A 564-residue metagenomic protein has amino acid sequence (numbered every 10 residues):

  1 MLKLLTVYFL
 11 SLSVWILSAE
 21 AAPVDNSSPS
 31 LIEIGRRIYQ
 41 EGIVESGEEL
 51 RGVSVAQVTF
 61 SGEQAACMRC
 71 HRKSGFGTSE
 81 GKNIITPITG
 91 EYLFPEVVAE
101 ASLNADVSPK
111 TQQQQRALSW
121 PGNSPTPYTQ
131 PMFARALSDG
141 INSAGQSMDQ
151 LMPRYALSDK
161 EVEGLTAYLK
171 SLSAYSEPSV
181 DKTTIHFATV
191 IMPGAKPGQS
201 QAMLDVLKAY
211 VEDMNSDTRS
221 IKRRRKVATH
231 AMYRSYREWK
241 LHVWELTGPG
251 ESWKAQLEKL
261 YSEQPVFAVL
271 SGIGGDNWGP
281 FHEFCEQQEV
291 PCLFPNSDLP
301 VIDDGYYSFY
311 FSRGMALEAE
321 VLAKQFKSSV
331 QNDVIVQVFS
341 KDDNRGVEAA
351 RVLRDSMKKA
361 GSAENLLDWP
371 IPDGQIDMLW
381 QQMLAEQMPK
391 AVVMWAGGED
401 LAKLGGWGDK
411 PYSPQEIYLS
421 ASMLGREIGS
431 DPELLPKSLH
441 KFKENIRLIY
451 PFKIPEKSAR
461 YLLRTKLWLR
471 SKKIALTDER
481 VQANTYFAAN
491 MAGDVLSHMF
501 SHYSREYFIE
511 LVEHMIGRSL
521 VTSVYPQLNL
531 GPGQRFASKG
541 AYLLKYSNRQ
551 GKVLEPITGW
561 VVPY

Functional and structural regions predicted by a protein language model:
A22-S61, G122: Electrostatic cytochrome c docking/interface patches
I34, P127-S143, P153-P178: C-terminal capping alpha-helices of c-type cytochrome domains
Q40-I43, R69-G77, L93, S138-N142 (+1 more regions): Detector for the c-type heme attachment site
G52-Q130, L151-L157: Gly/Gly-Pro-rich "capping" loops immediately C-terminal to redox-active cysteine motifs in periplasmic/lumenal
K182-T184, Q199-D205, D217-D303, P370-Q375 (+1 more regions): Beta-alpha junction/loop-to-helix N-cap segments that form part of ligand/metal-binding clefts
E263-L366, Q415-L448: Extracytoplasmic ligand/sensor domains, especially the bilobed periplasmic-binding protein
S308, G405-Y486, I557-P563: Extracellular/periplasmic periplasmic-binding protein-like sensory domains
W468-A483, G493-V553: Segments of small-molecule ligand-sensing domains
